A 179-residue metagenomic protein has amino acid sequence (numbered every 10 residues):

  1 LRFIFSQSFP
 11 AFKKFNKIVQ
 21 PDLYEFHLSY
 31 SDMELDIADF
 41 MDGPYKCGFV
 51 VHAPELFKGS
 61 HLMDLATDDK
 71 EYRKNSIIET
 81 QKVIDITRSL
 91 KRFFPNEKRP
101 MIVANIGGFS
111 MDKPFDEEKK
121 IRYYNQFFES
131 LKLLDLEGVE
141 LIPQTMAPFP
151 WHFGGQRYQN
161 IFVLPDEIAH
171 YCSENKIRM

Functional and structural regions predicted by a protein language model:
L1-D85, E174-I177: N-terminal pre-domain/capping segments
A66-R178: Active-site acidic/histidine proton-transfer and metal-coordination neighborhood in alpha/beta enzyme cores
